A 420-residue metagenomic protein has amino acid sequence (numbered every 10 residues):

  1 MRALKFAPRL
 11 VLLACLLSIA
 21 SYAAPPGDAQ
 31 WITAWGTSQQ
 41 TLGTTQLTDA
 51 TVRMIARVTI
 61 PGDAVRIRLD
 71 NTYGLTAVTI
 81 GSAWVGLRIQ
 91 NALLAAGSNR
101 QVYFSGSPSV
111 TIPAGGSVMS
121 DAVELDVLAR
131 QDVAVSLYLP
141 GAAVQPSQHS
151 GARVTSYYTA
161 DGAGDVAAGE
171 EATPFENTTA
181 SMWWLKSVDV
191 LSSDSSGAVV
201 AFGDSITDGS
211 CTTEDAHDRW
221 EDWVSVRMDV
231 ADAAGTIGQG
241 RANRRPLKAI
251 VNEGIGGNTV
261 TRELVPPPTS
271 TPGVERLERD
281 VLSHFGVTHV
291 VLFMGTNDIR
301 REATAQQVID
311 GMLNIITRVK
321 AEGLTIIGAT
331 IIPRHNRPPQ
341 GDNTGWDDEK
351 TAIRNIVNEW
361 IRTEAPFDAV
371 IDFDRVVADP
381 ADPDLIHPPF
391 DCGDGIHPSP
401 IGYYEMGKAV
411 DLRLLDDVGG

Functional and structural regions predicted by a protein language model:
R9-S18: Bacterial N-terminal signal peptides
S21-F202, T207-D215, I237-A242, V418: N-terminal secretory targeting modules
R66, A198-G203, T207, K248-G254 (+4 more regions): Structural recognition of the beta-strand scaffold that forms the well-ordered cores of secreted hydrolase catalytic
Y73, G141-A142, S205-G209, I255-V260 (+4 more regions): Solvent-exposed loop/turn segments at secondary-structure junctions within structured extracellular/periplasmic domains
T212, I255-I309: Oxyanion-hole/transition-state-stabilizing segment in secreted/luminal serine hydrolases and related acyltransferases
A216-T236, A242-G257, T261, T269-E275: Phosphate-binding active sites in nucleotide-utilizing proteins
T259, P266, S270, V274 (+1 more regions): Catalytic His-Asp segment of secreted/periplasmic serine-dependent ester chemistry enzymes
F293-R300, I315-R354: Active-site segments of SGNH/GDSL-like serine hydrolases that catalyze O-acetyl group transfer/hydrolysis on lipids
